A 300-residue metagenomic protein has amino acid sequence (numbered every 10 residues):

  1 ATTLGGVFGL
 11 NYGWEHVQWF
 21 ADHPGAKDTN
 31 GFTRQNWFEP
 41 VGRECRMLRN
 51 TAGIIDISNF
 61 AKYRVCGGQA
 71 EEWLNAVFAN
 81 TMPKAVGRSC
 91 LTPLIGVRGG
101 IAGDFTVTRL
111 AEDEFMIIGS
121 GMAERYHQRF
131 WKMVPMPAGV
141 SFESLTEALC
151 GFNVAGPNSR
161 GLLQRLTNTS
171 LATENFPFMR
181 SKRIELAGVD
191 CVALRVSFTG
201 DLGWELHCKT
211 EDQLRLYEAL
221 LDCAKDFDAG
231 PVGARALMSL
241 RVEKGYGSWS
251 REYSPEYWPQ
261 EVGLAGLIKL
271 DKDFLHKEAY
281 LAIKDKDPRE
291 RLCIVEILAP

Functional and structural regions predicted by a protein language model:
A1-P300: Glycine/proline-enriched, intrinsically flexible loops and inter-domain linkers
